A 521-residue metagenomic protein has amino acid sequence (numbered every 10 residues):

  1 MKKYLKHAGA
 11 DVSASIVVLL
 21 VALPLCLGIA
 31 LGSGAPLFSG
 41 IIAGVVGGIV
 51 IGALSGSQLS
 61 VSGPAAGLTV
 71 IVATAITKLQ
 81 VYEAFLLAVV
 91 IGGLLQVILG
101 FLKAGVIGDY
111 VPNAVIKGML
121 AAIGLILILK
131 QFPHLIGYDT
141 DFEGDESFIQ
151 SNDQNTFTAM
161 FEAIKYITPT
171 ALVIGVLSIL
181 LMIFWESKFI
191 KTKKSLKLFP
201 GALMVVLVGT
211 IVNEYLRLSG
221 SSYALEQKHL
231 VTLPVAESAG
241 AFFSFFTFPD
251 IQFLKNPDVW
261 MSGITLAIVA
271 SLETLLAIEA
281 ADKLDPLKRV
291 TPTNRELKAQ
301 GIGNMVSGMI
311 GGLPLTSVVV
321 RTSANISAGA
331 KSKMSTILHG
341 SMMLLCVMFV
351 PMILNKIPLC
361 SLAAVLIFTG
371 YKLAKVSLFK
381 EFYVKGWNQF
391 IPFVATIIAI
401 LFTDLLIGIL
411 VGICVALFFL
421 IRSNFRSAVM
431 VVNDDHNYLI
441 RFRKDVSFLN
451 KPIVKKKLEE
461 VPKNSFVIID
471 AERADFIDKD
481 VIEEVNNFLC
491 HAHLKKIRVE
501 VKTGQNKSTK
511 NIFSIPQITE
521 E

Functional and structural regions predicted by a protein language model:
M1-S15, Q80-K288, M352-I353, C360-I400 (+1 more regions): Core transmembrane helix bundle of multi-pass membrane transport proteins
Y4-S13, V21, L25-Q58, F253-M334: Membrane-embedded helical hairpins/re-entrant loop segments and their flanking transmembrane helices within multi-pass
I16, V46, A65, V90-L94 (+6 more regions): Hydrophobic residues within alpha-helical transmembrane segments of multi-pass solute transporters/permease subunits
C26-G28, G48-G56, I71, A75 (+8 more regions): Alpha-helical transmembrane segments of multipass membrane proteins
A53-G63, K188-K194, S327-K333, S377-V384: Membrane-helix interface "capping/anchor" motifs
L54, G67-V89: Membrane-embedded helix boundary and interhelical linker motif in transport proteins
G63, L86-V111, L120, V290-S361 (+1 more regions): Helix-loop-helix junctions within the multi-pass membrane cores of secondary transporters/permeases
K372-E521: The feature marks cytosolic C-terminal regulatory regions of anion transporters and related permeases
